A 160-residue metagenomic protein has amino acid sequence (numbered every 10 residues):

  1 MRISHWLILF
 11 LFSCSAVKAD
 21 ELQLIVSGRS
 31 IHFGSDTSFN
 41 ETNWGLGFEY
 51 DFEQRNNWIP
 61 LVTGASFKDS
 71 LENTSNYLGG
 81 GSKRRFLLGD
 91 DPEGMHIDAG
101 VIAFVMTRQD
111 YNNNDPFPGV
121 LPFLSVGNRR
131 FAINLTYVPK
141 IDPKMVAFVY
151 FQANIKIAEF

Functional and structural regions predicted by a protein language model:
M1-E21, F160: Cleavable N-terminal export/targeting peptides
V17-E21, E53-I59, F86-I97, A158-F160: Short loop/turn motifs that connect adjacent beta-strands in outer-membrane beta-barrel proteins
A19-Q54, L61, A65-S66: Short glycine/proline- and aromatic-enriched beta-strand/turn motifs that initiate or cap beta-hairpins
L24-H32, I59-D69, D98-Q109, L124 (+1 more regions): Transmembrane beta-strand segments that form the barrel wall of outer-membrane beta-barrel proteins
V26, L46-Y50, G64, L78-R84 (+3 more regions): Residues on the lipid-exposed face of transmembrane beta-strands in outer-membrane beta-barrel proteins
S30-I31, V146-F160: Outer-membrane beta-barrel "beta-signal"
F33-T42, N56, S66-Y77, T107-F117 (+1 more regions): Solvent-exposed loop/turn segments connecting transmembrane beta-strands in outer-membrane beta-barrel proteins
L87-V120: Mid-chain, well-packed structural core segment of small domains
